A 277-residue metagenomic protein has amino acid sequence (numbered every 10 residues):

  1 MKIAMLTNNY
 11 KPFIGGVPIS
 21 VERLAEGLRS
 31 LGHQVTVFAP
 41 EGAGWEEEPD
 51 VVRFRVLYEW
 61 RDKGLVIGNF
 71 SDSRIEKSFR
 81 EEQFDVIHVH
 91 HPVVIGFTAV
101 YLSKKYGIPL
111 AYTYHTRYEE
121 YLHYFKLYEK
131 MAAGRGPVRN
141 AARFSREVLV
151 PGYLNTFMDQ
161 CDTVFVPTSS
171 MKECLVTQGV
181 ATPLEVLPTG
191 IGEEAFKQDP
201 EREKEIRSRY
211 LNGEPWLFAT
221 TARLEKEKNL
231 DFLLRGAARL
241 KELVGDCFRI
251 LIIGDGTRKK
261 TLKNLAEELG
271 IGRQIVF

Functional and structural regions predicted by a protein language model:
M1, P200-L217: Nucleotide-sugar donor-binding and catalytic loop/hinge architecture of NDP-sugar-dependent glycosyltransferases
M1-R55, R80-E82: N-terminal subdomain of nucleotide-sugar transferases
E41-G44, T221, R249-K263: Glycosyltransferase donor-sugar binding loop
V52, R139-R202, N212-G213: Donor nucleotide-sugar binding/catalytic pocket of nucleotide-sugar-dependent glycosyltransferases
W60-V86, H91-Y101, K105, V148-G152: An amphipathic, basic-hydrophobic alpha-helix
T113-G152, E194: Acceptor-binding helix/loop patch of EC 2.4 sugar-transfer enzymes, predominantly nucleotide-sugar-dependent
L211-A237: Conserved donor-binding/catalytic core segment of Leloir-type glycosyltransferases
K260-F277: Nucleotide-activated donor-binding/catalytic signature segment of Leloir-type glycosyltransferases, i.e., the conserved
